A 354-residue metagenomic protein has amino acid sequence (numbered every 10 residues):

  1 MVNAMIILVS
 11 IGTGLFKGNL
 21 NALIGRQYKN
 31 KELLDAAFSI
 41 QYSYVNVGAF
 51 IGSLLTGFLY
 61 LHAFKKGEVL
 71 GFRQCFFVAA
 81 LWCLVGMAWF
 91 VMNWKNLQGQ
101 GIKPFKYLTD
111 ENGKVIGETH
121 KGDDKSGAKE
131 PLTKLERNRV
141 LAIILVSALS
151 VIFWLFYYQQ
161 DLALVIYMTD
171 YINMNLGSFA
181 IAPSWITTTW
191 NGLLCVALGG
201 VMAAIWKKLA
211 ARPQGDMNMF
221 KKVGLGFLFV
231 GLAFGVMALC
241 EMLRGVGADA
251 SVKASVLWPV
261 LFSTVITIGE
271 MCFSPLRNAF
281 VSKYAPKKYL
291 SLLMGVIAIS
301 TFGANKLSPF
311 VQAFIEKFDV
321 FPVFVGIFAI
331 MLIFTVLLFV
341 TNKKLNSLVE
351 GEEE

Functional and structural regions predicted by a protein language model:
M1, L225-S251: C-terminal ends and interior cores of transmembrane alpha-helices in multi-pass membrane transporters/permeases
M1-F16, V246-F273: Hydrophobic core of transmembrane alpha-helices in multi-pass small-molecule transporters, especially MFS/SLC-type
L15-K29, M271-A285: Intracellular juxtamembrane helix-capping segments at the cytosolic ends of symmetry-related transmembrane helices
K29-D35, G57-A180, M202, W206-G215 (+1 more regions): Intracellular loop-helix junctions on the cytosolic face of multi-pass helical membrane proteins
K31-Q41, I181, V256, N278 (+1 more regions): Loop-to-transmembrane helix entry/capping segments in MFS-fold secondary transporters and related SLC/MFSD carriers
D35-L61, A79-G86, N191-C195, S291-S308: Glycine-rich segments within core transmembrane alpha-helices of 12-TM secondary carriers
L61-L81, G215-K221, S251, F310-L332: A membrane-interface helix-boundary motif in multi-pass transporters
F179-P213, L225-F234: Transmembrane alpha-helices of Major Facilitator/SLC transporters
